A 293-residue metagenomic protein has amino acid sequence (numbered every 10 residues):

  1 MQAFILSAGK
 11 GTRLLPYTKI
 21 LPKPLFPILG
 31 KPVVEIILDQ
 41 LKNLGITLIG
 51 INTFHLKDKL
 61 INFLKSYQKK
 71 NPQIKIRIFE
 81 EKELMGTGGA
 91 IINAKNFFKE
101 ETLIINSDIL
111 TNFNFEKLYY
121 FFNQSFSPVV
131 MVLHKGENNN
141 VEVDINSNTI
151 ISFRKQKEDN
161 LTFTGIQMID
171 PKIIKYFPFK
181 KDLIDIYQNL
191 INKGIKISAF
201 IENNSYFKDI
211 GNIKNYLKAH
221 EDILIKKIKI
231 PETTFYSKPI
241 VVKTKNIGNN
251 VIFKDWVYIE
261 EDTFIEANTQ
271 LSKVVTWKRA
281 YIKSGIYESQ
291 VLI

Functional and structural regions predicted by a protein language model:
M1-L60: N-terminal glycine-rich phosphate-binding loop and ensuing alpha1 helix
Q2, T47-I49, K75, P128-V129 (+1 more regions): Residues at the starts of beta-strands that form the adenosine-phosphate
I49-T53, M131-L133, V275: Short internal beta-strands
L60-I145: Conserved beta-loop-beta/alpha segment of the NTase-like Rossmann-fold superfamily that binds/positions NTPs
L103, L110, F115-N123, K135-N138 (+1 more regions): Catalytic-core segments of class I nucleotidyltransferases/pyrophosphorylases that form NMP-activated intermediates
E232-F235, P239-I240, T244-F253, V257 (+6 more regions): A structural motif detector for beta-strand N-caps
